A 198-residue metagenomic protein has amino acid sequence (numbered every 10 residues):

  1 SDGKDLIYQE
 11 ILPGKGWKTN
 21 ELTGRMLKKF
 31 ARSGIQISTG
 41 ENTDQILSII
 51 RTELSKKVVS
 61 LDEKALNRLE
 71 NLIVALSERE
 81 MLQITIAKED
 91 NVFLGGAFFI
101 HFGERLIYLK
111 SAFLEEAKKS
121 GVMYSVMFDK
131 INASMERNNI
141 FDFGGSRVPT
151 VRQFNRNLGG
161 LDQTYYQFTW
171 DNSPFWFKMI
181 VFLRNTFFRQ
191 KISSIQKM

Functional and structural regions predicted by a protein language model:
S1-I35, G145-M198: Terminal substrate-recognition subdomain of acyl/acetyltransferases
S1-K118: A conserved beta-strand-loop-helix scaffold within acyl/acetyltransferase catalytic domains
E70-V74, E78-K178: Aromatic (often tryptophan-rich) hydrophobic motifs at membrane interfaces
